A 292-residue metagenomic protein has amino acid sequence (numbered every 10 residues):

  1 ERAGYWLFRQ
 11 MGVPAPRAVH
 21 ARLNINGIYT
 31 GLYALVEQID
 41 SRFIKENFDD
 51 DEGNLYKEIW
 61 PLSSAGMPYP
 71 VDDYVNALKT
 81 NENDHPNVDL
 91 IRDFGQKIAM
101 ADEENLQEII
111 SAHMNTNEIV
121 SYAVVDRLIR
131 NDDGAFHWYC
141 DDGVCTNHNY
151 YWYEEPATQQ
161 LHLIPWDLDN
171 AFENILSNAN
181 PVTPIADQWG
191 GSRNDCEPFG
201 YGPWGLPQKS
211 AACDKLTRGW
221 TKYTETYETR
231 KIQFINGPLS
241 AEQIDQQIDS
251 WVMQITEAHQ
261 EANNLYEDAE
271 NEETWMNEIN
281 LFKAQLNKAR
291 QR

Functional and structural regions predicted by a protein language model:
E1-I28: A conserved helix-loop-beta module that forms one wall/lid of the active-site cleft in ATP-utilizing catalytic domains
R2, V71, K209-S210: A short, charged
A3-G4, L35-I39, T226: Alpha-helical scaffold elements adjacent to nucleotide-binding pockets in ATP/GTP-utilizing enzyme cores
M11-P16, I28-G134: Internal "kinase-insert"/substrate-recognition segments embedded within catalytic cores of ATP-dependent enzymes
H20-R22, Y29-Y33, N149-Y151, Q160-L163: Beta-sheet entry/capping signal
Y29, F43-E46, N54, I59-W60 (+5 more regions): Bulky hydrophobic/aromatic packing residues
H85-N149, E155-R292: Middle-to-C-terminal accessory/interaction subdomains
